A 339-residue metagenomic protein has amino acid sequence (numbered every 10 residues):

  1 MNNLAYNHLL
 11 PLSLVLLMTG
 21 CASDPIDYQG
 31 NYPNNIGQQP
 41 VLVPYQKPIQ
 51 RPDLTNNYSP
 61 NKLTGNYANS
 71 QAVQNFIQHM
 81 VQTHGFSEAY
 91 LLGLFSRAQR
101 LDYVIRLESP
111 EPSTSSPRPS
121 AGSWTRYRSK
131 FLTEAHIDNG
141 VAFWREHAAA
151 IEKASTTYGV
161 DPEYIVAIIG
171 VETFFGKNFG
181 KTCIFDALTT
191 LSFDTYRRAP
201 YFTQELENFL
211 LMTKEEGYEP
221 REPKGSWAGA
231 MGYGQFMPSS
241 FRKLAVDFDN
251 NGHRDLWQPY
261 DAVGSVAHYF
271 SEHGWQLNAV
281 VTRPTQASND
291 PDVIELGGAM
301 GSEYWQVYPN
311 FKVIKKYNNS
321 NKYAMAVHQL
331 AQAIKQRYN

Functional and structural regions predicted by a protein language model:
N2-L4, T19-T195, L211-Y218, S239-N339: Cell-wall glycan-active module
L10-T19: Bacterial N-terminal signal peptides
L16, E172, G225-A228: Short glycine- and Lys/Arg-enriched binding-loop motifs that mark or flank ligand-binding interfaces
N139, R197-S240: Acidic, aromatic-lined catalytic clefts of primarily extracellular/periplasmic carbohydrate-active enzymes that remodel
